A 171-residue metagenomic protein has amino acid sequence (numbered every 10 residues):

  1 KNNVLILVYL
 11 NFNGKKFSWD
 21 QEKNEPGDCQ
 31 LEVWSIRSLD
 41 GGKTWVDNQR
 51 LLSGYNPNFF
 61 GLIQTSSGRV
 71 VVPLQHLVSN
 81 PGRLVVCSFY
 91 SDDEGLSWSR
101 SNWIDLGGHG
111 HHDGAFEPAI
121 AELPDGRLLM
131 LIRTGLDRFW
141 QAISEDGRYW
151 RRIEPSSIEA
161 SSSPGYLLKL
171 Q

Functional and structural regions predicted by a protein language model:
K1-Q171: Asp-box/BNR beta-propeller blade signature and adjacent active/binding-site loops in extracellular glycan-interacting
